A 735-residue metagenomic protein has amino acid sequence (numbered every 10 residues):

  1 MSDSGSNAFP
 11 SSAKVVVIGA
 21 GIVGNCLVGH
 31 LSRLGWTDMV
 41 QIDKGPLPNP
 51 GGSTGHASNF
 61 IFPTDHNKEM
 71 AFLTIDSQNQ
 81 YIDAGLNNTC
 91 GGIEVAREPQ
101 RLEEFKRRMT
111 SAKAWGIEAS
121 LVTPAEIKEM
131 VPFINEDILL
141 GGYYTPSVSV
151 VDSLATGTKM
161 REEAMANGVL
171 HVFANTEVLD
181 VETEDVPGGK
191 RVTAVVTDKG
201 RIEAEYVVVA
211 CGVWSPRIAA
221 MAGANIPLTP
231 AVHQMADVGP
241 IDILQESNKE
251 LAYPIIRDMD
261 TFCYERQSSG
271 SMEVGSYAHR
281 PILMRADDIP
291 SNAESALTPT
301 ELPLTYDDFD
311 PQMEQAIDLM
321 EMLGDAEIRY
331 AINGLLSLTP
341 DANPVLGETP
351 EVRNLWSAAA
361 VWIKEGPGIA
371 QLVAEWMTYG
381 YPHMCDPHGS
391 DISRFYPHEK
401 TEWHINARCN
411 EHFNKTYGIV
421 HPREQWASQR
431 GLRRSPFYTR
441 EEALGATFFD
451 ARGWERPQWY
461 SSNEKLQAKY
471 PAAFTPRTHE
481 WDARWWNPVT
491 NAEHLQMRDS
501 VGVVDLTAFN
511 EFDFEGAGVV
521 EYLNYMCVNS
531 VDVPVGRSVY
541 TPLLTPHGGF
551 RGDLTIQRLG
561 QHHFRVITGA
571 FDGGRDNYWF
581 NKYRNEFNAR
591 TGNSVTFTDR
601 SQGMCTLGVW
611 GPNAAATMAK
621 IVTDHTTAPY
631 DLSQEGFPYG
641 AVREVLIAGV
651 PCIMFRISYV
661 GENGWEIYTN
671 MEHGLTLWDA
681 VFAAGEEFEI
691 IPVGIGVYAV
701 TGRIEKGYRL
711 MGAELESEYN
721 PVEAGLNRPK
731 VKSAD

Functional and structural regions predicted by a protein language model:
P10-A13, V196-Y206: Core beta-strand elements of the Rossmann-like FAD/NAD(P) dinucleotide-binding domain in flavoenzyme oxidoreductases
V16-I18, I42, I202-W214, A370: Short hydrophobic core segments
S32-S53: Glycine-rich FAD pyrophosphate-binding loop
H56-P63, E94, A222-E250, N510-D513 (+2 more regions): Central beta-strand plus flanking loop segment that forms part of the substrate or channel wall within the catalytic
A57-M130, D260-E265, S269-E273, L283 (+4 more regions): Dinucleotide-binding Rossmann-like beta1-alpha1 core, especially the glycine-rich loop that anchors the ADP
D83-A84, N88, P99-A174, D180-R191 (+2 more regions): Flavin (FAD/FMN) cofactor-binding and adjacent substrate-gating region of FAD-dependent oxidoreductase domains
S153, D260, R285, S295-R433: C-terminal catalytic lobe of FAD-dependent flavoproteins
C385, F395-D735: Glycine/proline-enriched, intrinsically flexible loops and inter-domain linkers
